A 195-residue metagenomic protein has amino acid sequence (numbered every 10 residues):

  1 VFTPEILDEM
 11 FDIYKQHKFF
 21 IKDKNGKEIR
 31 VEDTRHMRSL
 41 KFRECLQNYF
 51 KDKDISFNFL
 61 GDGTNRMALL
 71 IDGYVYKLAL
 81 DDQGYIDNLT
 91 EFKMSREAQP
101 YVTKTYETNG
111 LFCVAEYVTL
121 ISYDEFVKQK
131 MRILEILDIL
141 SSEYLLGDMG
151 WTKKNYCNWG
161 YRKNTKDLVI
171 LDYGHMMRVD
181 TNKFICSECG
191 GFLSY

Functional and structural regions predicted by a protein language model:
F2, I6-D72, D81: ATP-binding glycine-rich phosphate-binding loop
T3, M10, Q47-I55, F59 (+4 more regions): Intrinsically disordered, compositionally biased low-complexity regions
D54-T103, G110: ATP-binding glycine-rich loop module of kinase domains
T64, T108, K153-C157: Short, surface-exposed coil-to-beta transition loops
L69-G73, Y117, R162-K163: Active-site beta-strand termini and strand-to-loop segments that position acidic
L80, R96-L137: Conserved structural core of kinase catalytic domains
S142-G150: Protein kinase catalytic-loop region centered on the HRD/HxD motif
M149-Y195: Catalytic activation segment of kinase domains across protein kinase-like and atypical kinase folds
